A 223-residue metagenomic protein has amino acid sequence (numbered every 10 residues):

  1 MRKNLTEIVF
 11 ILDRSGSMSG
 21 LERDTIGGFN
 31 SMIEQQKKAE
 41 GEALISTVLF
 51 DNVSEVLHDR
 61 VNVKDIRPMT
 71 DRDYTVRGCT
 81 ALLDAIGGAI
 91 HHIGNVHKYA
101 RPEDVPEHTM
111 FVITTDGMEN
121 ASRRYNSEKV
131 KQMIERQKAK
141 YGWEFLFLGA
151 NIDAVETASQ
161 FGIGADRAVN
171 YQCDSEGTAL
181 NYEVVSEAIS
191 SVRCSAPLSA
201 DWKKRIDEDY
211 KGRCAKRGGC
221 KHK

Functional and structural regions predicted by a protein language model:
M1-K223: Acidic, low-complexity intrinsically disordered regions
